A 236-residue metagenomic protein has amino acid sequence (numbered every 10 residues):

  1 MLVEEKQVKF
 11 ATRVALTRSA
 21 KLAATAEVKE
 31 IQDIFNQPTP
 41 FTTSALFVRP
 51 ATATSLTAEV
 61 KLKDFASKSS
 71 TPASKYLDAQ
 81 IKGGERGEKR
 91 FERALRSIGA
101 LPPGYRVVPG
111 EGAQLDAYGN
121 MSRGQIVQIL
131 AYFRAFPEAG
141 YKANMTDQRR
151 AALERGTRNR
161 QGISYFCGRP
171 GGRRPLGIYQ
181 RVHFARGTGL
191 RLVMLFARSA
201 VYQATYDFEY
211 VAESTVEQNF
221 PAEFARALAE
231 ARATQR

Functional and structural regions predicted by a protein language model:
M1-R236: Short, Lys/Arg-rich flexible segments
